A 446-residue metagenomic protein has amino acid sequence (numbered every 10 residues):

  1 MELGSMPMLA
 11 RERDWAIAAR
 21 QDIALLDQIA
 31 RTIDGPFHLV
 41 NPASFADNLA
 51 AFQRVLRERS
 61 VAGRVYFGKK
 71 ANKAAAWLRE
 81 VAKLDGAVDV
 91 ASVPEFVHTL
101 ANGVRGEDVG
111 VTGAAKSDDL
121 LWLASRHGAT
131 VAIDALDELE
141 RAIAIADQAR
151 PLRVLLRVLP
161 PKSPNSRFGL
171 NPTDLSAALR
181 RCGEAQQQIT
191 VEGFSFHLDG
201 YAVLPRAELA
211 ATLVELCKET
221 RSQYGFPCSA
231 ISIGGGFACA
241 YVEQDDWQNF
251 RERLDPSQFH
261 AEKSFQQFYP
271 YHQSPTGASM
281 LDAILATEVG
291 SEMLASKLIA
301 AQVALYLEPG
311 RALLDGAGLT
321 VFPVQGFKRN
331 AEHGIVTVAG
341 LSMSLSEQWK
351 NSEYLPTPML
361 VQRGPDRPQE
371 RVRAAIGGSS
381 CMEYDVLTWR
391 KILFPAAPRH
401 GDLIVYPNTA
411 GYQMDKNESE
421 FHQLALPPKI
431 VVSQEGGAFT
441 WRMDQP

Functional and structural regions predicted by a protein language model:
M1-I133, L139-A144, R150-P151, Q186 (+3 more regions): A charged N-terminal "starter" segment
F45, K70, S92, A124 (+6 more regions): Conserved, mostly hydrophobic/aromatic
F67, V88-A91, V111, A132-A135 (+5 more regions): General beta-strand structural signal in soluble alpha/beta enzymes
A71-K73, P94-E95, A115-S117, A135-L139 (+6 more regions): Active-site-proximal loop/turn and secondary-structure-junction residues that shape catalytic pockets, frequently
A91-P94, T112-K116, P151-P160, V191-F196 (+1 more regions): Non-cysteine beta-strand/loop elements that form the S-adenosyl-L-methionine
G128-A132, V191-A202: Conserved strand-turn element in the central/C-terminal portion of the radical SAM core barrel that lines
A135-T190: Conserved anion-binding
A202-V203, E208-P446: C-terminal active-site-proximal or functional interface alpha/beta core segments in diverse enzymes
